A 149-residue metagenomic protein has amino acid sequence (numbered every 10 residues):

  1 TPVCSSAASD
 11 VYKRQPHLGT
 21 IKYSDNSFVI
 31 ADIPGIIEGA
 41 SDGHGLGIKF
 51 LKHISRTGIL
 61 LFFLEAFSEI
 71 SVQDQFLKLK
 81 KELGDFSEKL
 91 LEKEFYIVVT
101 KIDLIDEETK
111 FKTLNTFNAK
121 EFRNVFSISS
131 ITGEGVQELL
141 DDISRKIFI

Functional and structural regions predicted by a protein language model:
T1-Y12: Single conserved hydrophobic/aromatic residue that forms the stacking wall/gate of nucleotide- or nucleobase-binding
S9, S27-G47: Switch II (G3) loop of P-loop NTPases
D10-S27: AAA+/P-loop NTPase substrate/partner-engagement loops
P16, G43, G58: Phosphate-binding active sites in nucleotide-utilizing proteins
L18-T20, G35-I37, A66-I70, K101-I105 (+1 more regions): Conserved nucleotide-binding/hydrolysis micro-motifs of P-loop NTPases
D32, F50, L79, L139: Conserved RecA-like P-loop NTPase ATPase core
L51-N124: Conserved C-terminal guanine-recognition region of P-loop GTPase G domains, centered on the G4
I105-I149: Canonical P-loop GTPase G-domain recognition
